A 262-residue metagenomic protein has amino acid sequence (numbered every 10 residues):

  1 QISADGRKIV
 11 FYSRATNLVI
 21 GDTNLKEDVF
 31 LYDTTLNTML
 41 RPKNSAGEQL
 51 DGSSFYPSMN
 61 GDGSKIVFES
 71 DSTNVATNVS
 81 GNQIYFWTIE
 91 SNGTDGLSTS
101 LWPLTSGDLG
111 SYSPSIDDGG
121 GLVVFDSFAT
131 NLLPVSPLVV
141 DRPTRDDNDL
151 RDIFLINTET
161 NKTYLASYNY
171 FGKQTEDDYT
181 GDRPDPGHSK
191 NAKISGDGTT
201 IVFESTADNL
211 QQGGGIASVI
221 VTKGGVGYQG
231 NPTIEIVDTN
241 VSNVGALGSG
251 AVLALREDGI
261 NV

Functional and structural regions predicted by a protein language model:
Q1-G214: Conserved "turn/edge" positions that cap or connect secondary-structure elements within repeat/scaffolded domains
G215-V262: Conserved, function-critical positions that sit in or immediately flank catalytic and ligand-binding motifs
